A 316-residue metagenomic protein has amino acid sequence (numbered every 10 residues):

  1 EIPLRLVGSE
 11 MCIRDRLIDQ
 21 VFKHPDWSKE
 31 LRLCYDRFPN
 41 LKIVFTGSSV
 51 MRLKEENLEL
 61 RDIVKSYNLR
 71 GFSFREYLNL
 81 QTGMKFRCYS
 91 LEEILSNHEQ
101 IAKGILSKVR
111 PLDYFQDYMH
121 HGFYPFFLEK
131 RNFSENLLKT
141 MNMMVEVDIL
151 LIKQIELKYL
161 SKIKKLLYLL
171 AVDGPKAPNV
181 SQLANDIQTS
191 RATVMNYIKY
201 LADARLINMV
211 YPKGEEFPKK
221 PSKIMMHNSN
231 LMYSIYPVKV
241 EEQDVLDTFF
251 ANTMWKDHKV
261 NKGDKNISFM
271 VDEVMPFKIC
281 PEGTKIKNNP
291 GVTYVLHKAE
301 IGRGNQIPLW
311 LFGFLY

Functional and structural regions predicted by a protein language model:
E1-G8, C12-I13: Single conserved hydrophobic/aromatic residue that forms the stacking wall/gate of nucleotide- or nucleobase-binding
R14-W27: Conserved P-loop NTPase "ATPase switch" module shared by AAA+ and STAND
L17, K42-S48: Structural recognition of the conserved hydrophobic beta-strand(s) that form the central parallel beta-sheet of P-loop
K29-L33: A short acidic, amphipathic alpha-helical/loop segment
S48, K54-S161, L167: Interdomain motor-coupling "hinge/lid" segment immediately C-terminal to the ATP-binding subdomain of NTP-driven enzymes
F126-G263: Accessory nucleic acid-recognition modules appended to NTPase machines
F250, M254, I267-G283: Conserved catalytic cores of phosphodiester-cleaving nucleases, focusing on short active-site segments
K262-N266, C280-Y316: Catalytic cores of nucleic-acid endonucleases
